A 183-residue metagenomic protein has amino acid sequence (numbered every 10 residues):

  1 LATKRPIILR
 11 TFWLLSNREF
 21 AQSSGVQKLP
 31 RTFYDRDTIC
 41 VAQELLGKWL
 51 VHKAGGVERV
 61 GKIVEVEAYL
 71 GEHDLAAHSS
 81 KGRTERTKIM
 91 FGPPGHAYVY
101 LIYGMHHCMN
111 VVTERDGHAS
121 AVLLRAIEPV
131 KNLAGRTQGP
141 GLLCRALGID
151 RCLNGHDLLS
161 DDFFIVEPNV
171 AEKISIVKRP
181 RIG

Functional and structural regions predicted by a protein language model:
A2, E19-A21: Acidic, Ala/Val/Gly-enriched low-complexity intrinsically disordered segments
I7-I8, V26: Short hydrophobic transmembrane-like helices used for membrane targeting/insertion
S23-G183: Conserved, well-structured core segments that form or line functional sites
